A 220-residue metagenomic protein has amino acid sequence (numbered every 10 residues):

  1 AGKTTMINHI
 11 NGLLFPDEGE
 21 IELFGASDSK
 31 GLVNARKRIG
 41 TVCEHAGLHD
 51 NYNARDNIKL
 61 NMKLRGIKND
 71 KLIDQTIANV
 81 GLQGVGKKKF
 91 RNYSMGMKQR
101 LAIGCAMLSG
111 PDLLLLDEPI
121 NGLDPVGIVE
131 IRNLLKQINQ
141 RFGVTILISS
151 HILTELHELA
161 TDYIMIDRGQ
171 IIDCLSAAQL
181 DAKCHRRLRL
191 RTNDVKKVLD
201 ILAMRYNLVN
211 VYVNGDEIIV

Functional and structural regions predicted by a protein language model:
N11: Helix-to-loop junction immediately C-terminal to a conserved catalytic motif
G19-S27, N34-A35: Conserved ABC transporter NBD signature motif
K59, K63, K68-V85: Conserved ABC ATPase "signature" region
I103: Hydrophobic anchor residue at the start of the ABC signature
L114-E118: Catalytic Walker B motif of ABC-type/P-loop ATPase nucleotide-binding domains
R132-I219: ABC transporter nucleotide-binding domain
